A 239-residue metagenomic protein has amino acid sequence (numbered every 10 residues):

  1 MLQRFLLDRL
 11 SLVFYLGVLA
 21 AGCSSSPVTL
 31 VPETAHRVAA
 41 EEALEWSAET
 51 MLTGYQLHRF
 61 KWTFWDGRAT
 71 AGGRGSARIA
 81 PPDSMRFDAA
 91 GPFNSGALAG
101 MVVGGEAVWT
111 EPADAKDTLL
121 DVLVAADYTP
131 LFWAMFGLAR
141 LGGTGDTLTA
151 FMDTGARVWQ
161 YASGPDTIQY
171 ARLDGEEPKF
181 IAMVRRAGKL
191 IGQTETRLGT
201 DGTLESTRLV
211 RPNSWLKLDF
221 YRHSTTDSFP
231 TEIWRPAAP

Functional and structural regions predicted by a protein language model:
M1-C23: Sec-dependent bacterial lipoprotein signal peptides
C23-G72, S76, A80, S84 (+4 more regions): N-terminal leader/targeting segments and the immediate start of mature chains
T63-W65, D88-A90, T110-P112, A162 (+2 more regions): A generic structural motif
A69-R74, G96-V102, G188-I191: Amphipathic hydrophobic-ligand
R74, D88, F93-A97, G104-G105 (+1 more regions): Membrane-embedded segments
I79-P81, F93-N94, P212: Short loop/turn positions at the edges of beta-strands in beta-sheet-rich folds
V108-G143: Acidic/charged, solvent-exposed loop-and-adjacent secondary-structure segments enriched in E/D, K/R, S/T, and G/P
L148-P239: Gly/Pro-enriched, hydrophobic low-complexity segments that function as extracytoplasmic propeptides/linkers
